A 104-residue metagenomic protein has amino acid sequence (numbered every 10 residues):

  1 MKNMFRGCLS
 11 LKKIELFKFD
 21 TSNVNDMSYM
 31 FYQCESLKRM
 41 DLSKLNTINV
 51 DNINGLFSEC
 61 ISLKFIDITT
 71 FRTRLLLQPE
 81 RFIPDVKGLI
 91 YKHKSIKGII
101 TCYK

Functional and structural regions predicted by a protein language model:
K2-K104: Negatively charged
